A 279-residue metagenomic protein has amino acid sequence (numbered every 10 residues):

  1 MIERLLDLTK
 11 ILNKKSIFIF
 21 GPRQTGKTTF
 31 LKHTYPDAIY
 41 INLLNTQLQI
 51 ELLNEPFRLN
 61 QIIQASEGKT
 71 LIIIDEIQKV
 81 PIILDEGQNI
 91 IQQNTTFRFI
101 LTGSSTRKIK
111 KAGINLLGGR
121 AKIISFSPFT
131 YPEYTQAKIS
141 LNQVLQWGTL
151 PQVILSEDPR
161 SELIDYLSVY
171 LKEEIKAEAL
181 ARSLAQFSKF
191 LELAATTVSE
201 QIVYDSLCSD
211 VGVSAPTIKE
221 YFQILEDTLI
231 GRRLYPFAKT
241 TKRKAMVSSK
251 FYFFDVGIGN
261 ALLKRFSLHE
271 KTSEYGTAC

Functional and structural regions predicted by a protein language model:
M1-I11: Pre-Walker A adenine-sensing motif
I19: Hydrophobic anchor at the beta1->P-loop junction of P-loop NTPases
K27-T28: Conserved lysine of the Walker
I39-L71: Short glycine-rich substrate-engagement loop in P-loop NTPases that contacts/grips substrate
L84-R107, I114-N115: Conserved catalytic/switch belt of AAA+ P-loop NTPases
R107-K122, A137-I139: Short regulatory helix/loop adjacent to the ATP-binding pocket of P-loop NTPases
S161-C279: Accessory nucleic acid-recognition modules appended to NTPase machines
